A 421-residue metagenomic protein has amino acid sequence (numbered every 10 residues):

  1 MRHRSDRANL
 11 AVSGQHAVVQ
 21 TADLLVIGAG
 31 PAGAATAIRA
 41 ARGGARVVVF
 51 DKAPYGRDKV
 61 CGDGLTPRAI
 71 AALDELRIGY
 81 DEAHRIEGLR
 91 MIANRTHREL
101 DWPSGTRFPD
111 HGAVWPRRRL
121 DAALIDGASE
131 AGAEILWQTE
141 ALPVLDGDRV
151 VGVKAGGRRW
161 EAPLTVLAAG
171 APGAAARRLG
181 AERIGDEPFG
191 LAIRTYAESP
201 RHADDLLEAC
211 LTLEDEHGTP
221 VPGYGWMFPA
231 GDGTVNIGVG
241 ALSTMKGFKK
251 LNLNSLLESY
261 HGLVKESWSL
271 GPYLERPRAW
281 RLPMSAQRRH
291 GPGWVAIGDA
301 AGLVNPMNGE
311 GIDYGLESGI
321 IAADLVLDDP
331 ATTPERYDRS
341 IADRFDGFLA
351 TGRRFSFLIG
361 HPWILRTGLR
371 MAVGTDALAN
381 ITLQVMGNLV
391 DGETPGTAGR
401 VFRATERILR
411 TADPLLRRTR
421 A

Functional and structural regions predicted by a protein language model:
A17-A32: Beta1/beta-strand and adjacent pyrophosphate-binding region of the FAD-binding site in flavoprotein oxidoreductases
L25, I38-C61: Glycine-rich FAD pyrophosphate-binding loop
A32, Y55, P172: Conserved Rossmann-like nucleotide-cofactor binding loop
G43, G127-S267: Predominantly flavin-linked oxidoreductase catalytic cores and closely associated redox partners
A53-L76: Conserved N-terminal glycine-rich FAD pyrophosphate-binding loop of Rossmann-like flavoproteins
I70-A123: A conserved beta-strand/loop capping segment in the N-terminal third of enzymes that catalyze redox or closely related
S243-V326, A331: FAD/FMN-dependent oxidoreductases across multiple families
D324-A421: C-terminal helical "tail/cap" subdomain of flavin- and related membrane-associated enzymes
